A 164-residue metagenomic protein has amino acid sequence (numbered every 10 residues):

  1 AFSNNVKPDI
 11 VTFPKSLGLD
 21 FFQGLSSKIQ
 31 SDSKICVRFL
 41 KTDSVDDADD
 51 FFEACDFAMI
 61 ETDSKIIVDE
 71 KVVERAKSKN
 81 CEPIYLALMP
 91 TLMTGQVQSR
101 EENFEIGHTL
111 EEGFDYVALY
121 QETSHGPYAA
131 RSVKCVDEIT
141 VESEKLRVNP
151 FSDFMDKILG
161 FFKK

Functional and structural regions predicted by a protein language model:
A1-K164: Non-catalytic helical/linker scaffolds that mediate oligomerization, partner binding, and domain coupling around large
